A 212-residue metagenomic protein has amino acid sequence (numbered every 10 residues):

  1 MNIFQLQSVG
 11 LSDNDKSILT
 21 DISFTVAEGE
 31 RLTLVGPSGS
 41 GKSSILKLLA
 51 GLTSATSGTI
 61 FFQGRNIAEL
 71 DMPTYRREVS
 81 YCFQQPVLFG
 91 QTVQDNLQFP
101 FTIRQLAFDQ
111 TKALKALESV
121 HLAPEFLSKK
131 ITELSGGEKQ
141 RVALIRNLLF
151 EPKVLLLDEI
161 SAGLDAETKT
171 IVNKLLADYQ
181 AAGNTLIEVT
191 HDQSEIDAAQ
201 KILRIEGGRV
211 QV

Functional and structural regions predicted by a protein language model:
A50: Helix-to-loop junction immediately C-terminal to a conserved catalytic motif
G58-N66, Y75: Conserved ABC transporter NBD signature motif
F108-F126: Conserved ABC ATPase "signature" region
K130-L134, E138: Conserved ABC ATPase signature
L144: Hydrophobic anchor residue at the start of the ABC signature
L155-D158: Catalytic Walker B motif of ABC-type/P-loop ATPase nucleotide-binding domains
A166-T168: Helix N-cap at the start of a conserved alpha-helix in ABC-type nucleotide-binding domains
